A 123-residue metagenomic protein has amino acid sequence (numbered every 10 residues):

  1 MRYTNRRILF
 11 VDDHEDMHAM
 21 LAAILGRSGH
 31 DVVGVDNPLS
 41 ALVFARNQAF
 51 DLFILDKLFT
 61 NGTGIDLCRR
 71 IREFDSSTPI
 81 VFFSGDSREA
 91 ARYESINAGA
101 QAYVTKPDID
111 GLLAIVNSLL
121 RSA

Functional and structural regions predicted by a protein language model:
M1-R7, D110-A123: Non-catalytic signal-transmission and effector/linker regions of two-component phosphorelay proteins
N5-D16, L21-L25, F53: Conserved acidic segment of CheY-like receiver
G34-L52: Acidic, metal-coordinating helix/loop segments flanking the phosphotransfer/catalytic sites of two-component signaling
N37, T63-D66: Acidic catalytic/metal-coordinating carboxylates
I65-S76: Short amphipathic alpha-helix used as the core "switch/output" element in two-component signaling
D66, S87-T105, D110-A114: Alpha4 helix (beta4-alpha4-beta5 surface) of REC/receiver domains from two-component response regulators
